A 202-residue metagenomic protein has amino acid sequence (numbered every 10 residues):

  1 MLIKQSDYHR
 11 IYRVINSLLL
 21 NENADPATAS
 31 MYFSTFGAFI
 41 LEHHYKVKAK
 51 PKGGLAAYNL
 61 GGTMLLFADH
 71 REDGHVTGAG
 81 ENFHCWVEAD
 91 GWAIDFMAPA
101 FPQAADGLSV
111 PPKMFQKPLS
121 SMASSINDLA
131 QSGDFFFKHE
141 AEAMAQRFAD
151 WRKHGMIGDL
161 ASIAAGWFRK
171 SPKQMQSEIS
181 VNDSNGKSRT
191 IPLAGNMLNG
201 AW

Functional and structural regions predicted by a protein language model:
M1-W202: A structural boundary/capping signal
